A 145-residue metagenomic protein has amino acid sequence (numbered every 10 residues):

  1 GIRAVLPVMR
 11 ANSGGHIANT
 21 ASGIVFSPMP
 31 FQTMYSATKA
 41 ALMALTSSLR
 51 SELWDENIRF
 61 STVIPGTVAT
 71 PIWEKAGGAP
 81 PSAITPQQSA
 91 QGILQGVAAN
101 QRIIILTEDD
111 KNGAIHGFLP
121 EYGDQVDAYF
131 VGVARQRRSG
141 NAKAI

Functional and structural regions predicted by a protein language model:
I2, T38: Active-site helix of classical SDR
A4-S13: A short helix-coil junction within the Rossmann-fold of NAD(P)-dependent oxidoreductases
S22: Residue(s) in the substrate-gating loop at a strand-loop-helix junction that position the organic substrate next
S27, S48-R59: Active-site-adjacent segment of SDR/Rossmann-fold oxidoreductases
M29-T33: Active-site loop immediately N-terminal to the catalytic Tyr-X3-Lys motif of short-chain dehydrogenase/reductase
P65-K75: Short, flexible catalytic-loop segment of classical short-chain dehydrogenase/reductase
P80-A83, Q87-I145: C-terminal tail/cap regions
